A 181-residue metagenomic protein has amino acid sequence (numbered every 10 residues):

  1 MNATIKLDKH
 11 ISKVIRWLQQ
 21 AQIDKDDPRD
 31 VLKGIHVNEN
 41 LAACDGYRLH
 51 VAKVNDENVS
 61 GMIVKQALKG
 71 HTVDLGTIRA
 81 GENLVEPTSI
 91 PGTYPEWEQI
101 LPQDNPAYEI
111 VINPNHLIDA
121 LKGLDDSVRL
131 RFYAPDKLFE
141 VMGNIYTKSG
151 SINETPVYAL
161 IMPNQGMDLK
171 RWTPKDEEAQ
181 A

Functional and structural regions predicted by a protein language model:
M1-A181: DNA polymerase processivity clamps
